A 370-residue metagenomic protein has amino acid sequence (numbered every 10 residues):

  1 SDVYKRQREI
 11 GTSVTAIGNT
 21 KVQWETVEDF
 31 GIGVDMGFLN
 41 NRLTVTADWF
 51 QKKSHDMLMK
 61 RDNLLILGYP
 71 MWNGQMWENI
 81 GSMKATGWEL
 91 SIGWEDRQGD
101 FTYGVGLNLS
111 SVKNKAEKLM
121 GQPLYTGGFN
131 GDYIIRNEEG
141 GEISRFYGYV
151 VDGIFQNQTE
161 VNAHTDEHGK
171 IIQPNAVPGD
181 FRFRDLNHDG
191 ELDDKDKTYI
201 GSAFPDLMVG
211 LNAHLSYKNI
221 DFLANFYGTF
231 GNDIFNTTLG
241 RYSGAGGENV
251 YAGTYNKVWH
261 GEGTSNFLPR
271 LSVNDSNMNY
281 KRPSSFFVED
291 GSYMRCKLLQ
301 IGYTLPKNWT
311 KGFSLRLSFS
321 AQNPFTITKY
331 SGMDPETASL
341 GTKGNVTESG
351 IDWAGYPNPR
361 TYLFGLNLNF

Functional and structural regions predicted by a protein language model:
D2-Y4: Short, small-residue-biased leader/transition segments that mark boundaries at the very start of proteins
I17-Q23, W49-Q98, V150, K170 (+2 more regions): Outer membrane beta-barrel strand-and-loop segments of large Gram-negative receptors, especially TonB-dependent
Q23-G68, Y103, S110, N114 (+1 more regions): Membrane-embedded beta-barrel scaffold of Gram-negative outer-membrane proteins
I32-M36, A47, L90-W94, L211-Y217 (+4 more regions): Residues on the lipid-exposed face of transmembrane beta-strands in outer-membrane beta-barrel proteins
W49-H55, W94-D96, L109-K115, Y217-N219 (+5 more regions): Transmembrane beta-strands of outer-membrane beta-barrel pores
W77-A85, F129-Q156, V258-T264, L268 (+2 more regions): C-terminal beta-signal and terminal closure region of outer-membrane beta-barrel proteins
E78, E95-S202, Q322-P324, K329-G332: Conserved small-residue
T229-Q322: Extracytoplasmic gating/loop element in the C-terminal half of outer-membrane beta-barrel translocons and assembly
